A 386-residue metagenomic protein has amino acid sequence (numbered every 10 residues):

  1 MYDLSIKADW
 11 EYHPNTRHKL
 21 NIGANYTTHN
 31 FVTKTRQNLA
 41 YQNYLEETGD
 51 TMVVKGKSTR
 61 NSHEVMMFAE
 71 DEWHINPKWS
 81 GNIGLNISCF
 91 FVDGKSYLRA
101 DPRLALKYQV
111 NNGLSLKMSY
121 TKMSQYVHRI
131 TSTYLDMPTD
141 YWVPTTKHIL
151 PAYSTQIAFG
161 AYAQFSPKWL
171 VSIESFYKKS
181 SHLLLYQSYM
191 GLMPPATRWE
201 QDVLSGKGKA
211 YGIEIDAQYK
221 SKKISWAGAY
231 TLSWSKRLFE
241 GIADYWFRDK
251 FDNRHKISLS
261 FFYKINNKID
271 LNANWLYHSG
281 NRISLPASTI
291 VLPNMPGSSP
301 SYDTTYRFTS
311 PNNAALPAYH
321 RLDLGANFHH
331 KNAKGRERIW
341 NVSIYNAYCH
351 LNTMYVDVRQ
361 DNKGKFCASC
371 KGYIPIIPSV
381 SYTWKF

Functional and structural regions predicted by a protein language model:
M1-D93, Q109, S172, Y219-K220 (+1 more regions): Face-selective signature of the C-terminal outer-membrane beta-barrel domain
D3-D9, K55-N61, M66, T146 (+5 more regions): Outer membrane beta-barrel strand-and-loop segments of large Gram-negative receptors, especially TonB-dependent
W10-P14, E72-I75, I87, L98 (+12 more regions): Residue-level signature of outer-membrane beta-barrel architecture
R17-L20, K78-G81, G113-L116, P167-V171 (+3 more regions): Repeated loop/turn-to-beta-strand initiation elements of outer-membrane beta-barrel proteins
I22-T28, I83-C89, M118-K122, D140 (+6 more regions): Transmembrane beta-barrel strands of outer-membrane/channel proteins
N38, G113-I157, Y177-E200, N274-S299 (+1 more regions): Surface-exposed extracellular loop regions of Gram-negative outer-membrane beta-barrel proteins, predominantly
Y177-K179, Q201-A287: Gram-negative outer-membrane beta-barrel transporters
K268, Y277-Y302, P317-D323, N327-F386: C-terminal beta-signal and adjacent terminal beta-strands/loops of Gram-negative outer-membrane beta-barrel proteins
